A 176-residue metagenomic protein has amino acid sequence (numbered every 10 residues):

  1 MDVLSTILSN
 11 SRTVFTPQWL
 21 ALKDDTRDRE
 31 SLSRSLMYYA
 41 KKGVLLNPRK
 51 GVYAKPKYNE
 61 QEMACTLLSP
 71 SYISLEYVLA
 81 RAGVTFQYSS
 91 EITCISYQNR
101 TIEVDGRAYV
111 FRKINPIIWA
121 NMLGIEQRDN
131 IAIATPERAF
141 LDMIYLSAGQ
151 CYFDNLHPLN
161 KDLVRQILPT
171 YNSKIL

Functional and structural regions predicted by a protein language model:
M1-Y72: Short beta-edge/loop segments at beta->alpha junctions of small alpha/beta modules that act as binding/recognition
L20, V78, F140: A residue-level signal for conserved active-site and pocket-lining positions in enzyme catalytic cores
D25, V44, G83, Y145-G149: Hydrophobic/aromatic-lined pockets within catalytic cores
L32, S71-L75, P136, F140: Amphipathic alpha-helical interface surfaces
K42-V52, C65-I118: Short gly/ser-rich loop at a beta-strand->alpha-helix junction or flexible surface loop bordering the NTP-binding
K57, P116-Q127: Short amphipathic alpha-helical segments and their helix-coil junctions
N59, N115, I144: A broadly conserved detector of short glycine/acidic/proline-rich loop/turn motifs that flank catalytic sites and bind
M122-L176: Hydrophobic alpha-helical interaction segments
